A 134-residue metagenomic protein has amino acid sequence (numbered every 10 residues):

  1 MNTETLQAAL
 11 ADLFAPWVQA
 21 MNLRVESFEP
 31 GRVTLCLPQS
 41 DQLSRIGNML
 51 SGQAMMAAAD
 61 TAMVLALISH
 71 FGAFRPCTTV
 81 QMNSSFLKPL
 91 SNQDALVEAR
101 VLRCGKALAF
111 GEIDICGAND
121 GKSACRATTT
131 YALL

Functional and structural regions predicted by a protein language model:
M1-L134: Terminal targeting signals and extreme-terminal segments of soluble enzymes
